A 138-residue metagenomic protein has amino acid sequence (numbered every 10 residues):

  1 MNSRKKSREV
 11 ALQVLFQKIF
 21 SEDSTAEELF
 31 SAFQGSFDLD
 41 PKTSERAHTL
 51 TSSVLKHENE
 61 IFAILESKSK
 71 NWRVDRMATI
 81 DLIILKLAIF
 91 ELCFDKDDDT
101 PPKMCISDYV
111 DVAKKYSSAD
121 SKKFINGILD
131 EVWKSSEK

Functional and structural regions predicted by a protein language model:
M1-K122, N126-K138: N-terminal interaction/assembly modules
